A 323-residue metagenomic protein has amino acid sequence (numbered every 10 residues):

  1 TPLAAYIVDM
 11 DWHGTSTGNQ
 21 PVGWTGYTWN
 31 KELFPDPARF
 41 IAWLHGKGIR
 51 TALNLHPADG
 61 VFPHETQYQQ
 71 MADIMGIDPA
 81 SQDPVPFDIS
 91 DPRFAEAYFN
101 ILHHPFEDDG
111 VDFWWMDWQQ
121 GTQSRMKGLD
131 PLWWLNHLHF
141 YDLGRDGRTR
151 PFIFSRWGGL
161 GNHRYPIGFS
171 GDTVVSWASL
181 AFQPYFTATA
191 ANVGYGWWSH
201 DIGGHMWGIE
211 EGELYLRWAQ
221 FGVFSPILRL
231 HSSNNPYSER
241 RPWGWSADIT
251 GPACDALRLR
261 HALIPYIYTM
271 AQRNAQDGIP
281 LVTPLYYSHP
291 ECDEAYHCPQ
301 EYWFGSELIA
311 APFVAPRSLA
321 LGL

Functional and structural regions predicted by a protein language model:
T1-L323: Catalytic-domain carbohydrate-binding cleft regions of carbohydrate-active enzymes
